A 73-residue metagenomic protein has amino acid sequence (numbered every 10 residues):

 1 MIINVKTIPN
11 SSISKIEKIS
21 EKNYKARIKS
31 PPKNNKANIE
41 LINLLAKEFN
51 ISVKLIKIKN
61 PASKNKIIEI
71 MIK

Functional and structural regions predicted by a protein language model:
M1-N43, K47, I51-K73: Contiguous, often N-terminal, cationic amphipathic patches that form binding interfaces
